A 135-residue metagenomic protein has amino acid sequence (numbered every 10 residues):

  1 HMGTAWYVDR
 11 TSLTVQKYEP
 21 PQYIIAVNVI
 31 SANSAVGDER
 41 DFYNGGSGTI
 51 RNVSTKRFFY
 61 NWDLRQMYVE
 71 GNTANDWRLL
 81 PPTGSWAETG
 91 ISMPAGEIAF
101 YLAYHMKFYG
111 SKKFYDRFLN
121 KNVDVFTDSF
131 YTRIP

Functional and structural regions predicted by a protein language model:
H1-T55, Y60-P135: N-terminal secretory-pathway/extracellular module detecting exported/lumenal segments and adjacent signal-anchor/first
